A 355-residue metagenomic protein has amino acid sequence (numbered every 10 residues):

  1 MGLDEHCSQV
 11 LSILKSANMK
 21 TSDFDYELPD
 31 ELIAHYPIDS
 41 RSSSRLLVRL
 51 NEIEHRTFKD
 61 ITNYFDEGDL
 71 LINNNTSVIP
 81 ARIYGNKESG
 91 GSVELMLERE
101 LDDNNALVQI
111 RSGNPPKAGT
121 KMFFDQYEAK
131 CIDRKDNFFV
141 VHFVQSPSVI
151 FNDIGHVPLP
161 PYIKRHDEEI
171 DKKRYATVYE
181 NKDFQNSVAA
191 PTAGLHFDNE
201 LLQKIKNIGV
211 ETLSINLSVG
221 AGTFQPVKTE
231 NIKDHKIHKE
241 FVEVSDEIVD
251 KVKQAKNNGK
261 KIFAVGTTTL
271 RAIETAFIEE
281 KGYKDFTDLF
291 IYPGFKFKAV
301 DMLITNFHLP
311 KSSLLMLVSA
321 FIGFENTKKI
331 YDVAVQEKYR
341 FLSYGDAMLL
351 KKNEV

Functional and structural regions predicted by a protein language model:
H6, L14, N18-V355: Surface-exposed, charge/polar-rich loops and edge strands
